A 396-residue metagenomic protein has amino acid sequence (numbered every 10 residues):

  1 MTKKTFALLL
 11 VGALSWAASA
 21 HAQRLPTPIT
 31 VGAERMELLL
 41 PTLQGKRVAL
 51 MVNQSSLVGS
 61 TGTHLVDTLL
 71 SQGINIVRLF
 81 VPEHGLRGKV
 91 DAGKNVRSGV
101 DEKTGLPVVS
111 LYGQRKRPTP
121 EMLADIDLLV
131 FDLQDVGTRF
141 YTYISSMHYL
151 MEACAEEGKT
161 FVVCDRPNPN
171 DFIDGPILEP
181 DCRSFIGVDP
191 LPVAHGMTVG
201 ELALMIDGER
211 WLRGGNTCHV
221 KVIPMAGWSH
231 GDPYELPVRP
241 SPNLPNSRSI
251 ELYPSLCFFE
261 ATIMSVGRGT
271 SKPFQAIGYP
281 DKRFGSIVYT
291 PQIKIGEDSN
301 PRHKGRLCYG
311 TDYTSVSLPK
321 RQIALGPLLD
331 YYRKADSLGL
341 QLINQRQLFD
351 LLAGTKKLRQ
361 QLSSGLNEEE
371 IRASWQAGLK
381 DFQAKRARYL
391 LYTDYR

Functional and structural regions predicted by a protein language model:
M1-R24: Bacterial Sec-dependent N-terminal signal peptides
V77-E83: Short internal beta-strands
G88-G93, V162-R183: Glycine-rich, charge-decorated loop segments at or immediately adjacent to ligand/cofactor-binding or catalytic sites
V96-D125, T138: Glycine-rich oxoanion-binding loops at beta->alpha junctions
D135-M147: Glycine/threonine-rich flexible loop motifs
R183-S255: Conserved anion/nucleotide-ligand pocket segment
A226-K304: Glycine-rich, aromatic-lined ligand/substrate-binding cores of catalytic and carbohydrate-binding domains
P273, G278-Q376, D394: Conserved functional hotspot residues or short segments at active or partner-binding sites across diverse domains
